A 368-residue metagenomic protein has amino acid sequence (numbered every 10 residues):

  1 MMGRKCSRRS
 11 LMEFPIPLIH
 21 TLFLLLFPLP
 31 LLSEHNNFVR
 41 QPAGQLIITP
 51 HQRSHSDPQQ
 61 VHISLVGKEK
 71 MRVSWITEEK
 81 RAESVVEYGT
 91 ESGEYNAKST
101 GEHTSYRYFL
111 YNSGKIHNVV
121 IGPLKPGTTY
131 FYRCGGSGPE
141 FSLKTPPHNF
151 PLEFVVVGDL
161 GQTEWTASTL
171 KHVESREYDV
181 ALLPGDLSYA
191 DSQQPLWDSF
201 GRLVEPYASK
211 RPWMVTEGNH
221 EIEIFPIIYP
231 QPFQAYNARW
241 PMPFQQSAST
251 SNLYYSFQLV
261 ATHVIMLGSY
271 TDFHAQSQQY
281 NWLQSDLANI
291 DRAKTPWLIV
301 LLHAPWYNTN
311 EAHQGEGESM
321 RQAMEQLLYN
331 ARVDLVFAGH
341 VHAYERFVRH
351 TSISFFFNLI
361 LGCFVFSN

Functional and structural regions predicted by a protein language model:
G3-V156, S175, L298: Acidic, histidine-bearing metal-coordination/catalytic regions of metal-dependent phosphoesterases
K68, K80, S188, E221-I222 (+3 more regions): Short, solvent-exposed loop/turn segments at secondary-structure junctions
K70-V73, A82-V85, Y95-N96, T163-T166 (+4 more regions): Short, solvent-exposed loop/turn elements at domain surfaces
E91-I116, E153-T166, D191, I228 (+4 more regions): Acidic/histidine-rich helix-loop elements that form or flank divalent-metal/phosphate-binding sites at the catalytic
K115-I121, P126-P146, P195-L298, H313-E318 (+2 more regions): Extended active-site neighborhood of metal-dependent phosphoesterases/phosphodiesterases
G138-D191: An acidic-aromatic substrate-binding cleft motif
V156-G158, V180-D186, P212-N219, G268 (+2 more regions): Active-site neighborhood of phospho(di)ester-bond hydrolases with catalytic His/Asp-centered motifs
